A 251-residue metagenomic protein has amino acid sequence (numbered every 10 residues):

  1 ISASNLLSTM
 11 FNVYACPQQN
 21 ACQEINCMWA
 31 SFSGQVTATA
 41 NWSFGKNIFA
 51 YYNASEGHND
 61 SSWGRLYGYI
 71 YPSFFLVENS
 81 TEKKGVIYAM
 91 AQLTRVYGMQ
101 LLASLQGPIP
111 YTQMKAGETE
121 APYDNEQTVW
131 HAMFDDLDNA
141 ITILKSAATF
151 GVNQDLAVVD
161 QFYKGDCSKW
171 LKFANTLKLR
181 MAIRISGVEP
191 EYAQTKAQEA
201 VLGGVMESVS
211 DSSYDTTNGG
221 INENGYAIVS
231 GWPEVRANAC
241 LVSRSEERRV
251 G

Functional and structural regions predicted by a protein language model:
I1-A40, A50, G57, G64: Membrane-proximal, proline-rich intrinsically disordered regions
A38-R249: Structured, solvent-exposed acidic/aromatic patches
